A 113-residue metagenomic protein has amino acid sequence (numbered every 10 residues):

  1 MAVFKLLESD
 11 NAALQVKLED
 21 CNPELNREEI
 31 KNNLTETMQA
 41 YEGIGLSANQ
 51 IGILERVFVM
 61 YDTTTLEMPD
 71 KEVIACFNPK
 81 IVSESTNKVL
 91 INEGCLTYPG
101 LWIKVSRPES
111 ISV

Functional and structural regions predicted by a protein language model:
M1-V113: Positively charged
